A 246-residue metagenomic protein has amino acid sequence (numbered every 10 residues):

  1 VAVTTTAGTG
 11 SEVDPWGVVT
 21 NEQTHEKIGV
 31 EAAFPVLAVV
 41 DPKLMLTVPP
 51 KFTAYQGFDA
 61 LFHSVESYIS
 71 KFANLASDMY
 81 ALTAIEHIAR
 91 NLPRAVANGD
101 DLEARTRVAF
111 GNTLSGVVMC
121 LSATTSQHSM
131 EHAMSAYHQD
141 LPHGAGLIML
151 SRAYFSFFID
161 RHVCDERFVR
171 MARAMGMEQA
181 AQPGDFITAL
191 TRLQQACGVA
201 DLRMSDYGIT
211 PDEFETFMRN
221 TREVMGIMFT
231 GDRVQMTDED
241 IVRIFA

Functional and structural regions predicted by a protein language model:
V1-A76, E166, R170: A glycine/threonine-rich phosphate-anchoring loop and its flanking beta-alpha core in nucleotide/phosphate-binding
P50, S77, M119, D206 (+1 more regions): Glycine- and other small-residue-rich loops at beta-strand/loop junctions that grip anionic moieties
A54-G57, R105, L147, S151 (+2 more regions): Short runs of predominantly hydrophobic/aromatic residues within well-ordered alpha helices that form helix-helix
S67-A189: Active-site segments that bind and position negatively charged phosphate/pyrophosphate groups
A172-A246: C-terminal charged capping/lid subdomain of soluble metabolic enzymes
